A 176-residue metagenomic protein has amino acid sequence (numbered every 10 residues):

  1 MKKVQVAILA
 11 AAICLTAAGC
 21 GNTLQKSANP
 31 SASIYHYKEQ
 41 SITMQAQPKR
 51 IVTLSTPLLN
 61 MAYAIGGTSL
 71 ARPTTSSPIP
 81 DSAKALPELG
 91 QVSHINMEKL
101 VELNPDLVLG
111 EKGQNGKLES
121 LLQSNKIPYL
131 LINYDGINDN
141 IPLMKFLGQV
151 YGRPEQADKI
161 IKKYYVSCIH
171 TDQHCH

Functional and structural regions predicted by a protein language model:
K2-Q5, L9, G19-P57, Q156-H176: Bacterial Sec-exported substrate-binding components of ABC uptake systems
A10-C14: Residue-level signal for mature regions of secreted extracellular proteins and peptides
Y35-K38, T43, V92-V101, K117: Early extracytoplasmic/lumenal segment of secretory-pathway proteins
K49, G67, N125-P128: A short helix->loop->beta-strand "cap" motif at the edges of active sites that frequently abuts
R50-L54, V92-I95, L103, G110-Q114 (+2 more regions): Extracytoplasmic/periplasmic, Sec-exported soluble proteins
T53-L103, L107, K112: A short, structured surface patch at a secondary-structure boundary
K117-H176: Extracytoplasmic substrate-binding proteins
